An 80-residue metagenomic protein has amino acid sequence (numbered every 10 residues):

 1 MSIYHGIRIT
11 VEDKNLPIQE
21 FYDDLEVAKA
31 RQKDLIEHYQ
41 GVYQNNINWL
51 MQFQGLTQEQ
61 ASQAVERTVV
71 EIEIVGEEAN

Functional and structural regions predicted by a protein language model:
M1-I18, N45: Short aromatic-glycine-(Arg/Gly/Cys) micro-motifs in beta-strand/loop hairpins
S2-I7, R31-H38: Secondary-structure boundary/capping motif
D13-A30: A short, exposed loop/beta-hairpin motif centered on an aromatic-Gly-Thr core
A30-R31, A64: Generic alpha-helical secondary-structure signal
I36-N80: Short, mixed-charge low-complexity intrinsically disordered segments
